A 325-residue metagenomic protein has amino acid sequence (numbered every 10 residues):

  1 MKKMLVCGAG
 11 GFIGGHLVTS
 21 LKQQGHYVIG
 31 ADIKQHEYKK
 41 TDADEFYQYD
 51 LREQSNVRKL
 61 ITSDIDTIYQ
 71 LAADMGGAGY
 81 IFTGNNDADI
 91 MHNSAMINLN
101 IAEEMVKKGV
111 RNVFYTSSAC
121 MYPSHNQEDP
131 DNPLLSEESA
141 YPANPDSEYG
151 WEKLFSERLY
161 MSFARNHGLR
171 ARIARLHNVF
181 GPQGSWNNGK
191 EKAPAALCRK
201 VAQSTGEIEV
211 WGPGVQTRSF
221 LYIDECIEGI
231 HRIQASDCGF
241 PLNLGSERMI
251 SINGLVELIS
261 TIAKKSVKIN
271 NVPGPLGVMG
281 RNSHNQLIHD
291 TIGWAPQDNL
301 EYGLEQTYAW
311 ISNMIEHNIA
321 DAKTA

Functional and structural regions predicted by a protein language model:
M4-Q24: N-terminal Rossmann NAD(P)H-binding glycine-rich loop of SDR-like oxidoreductase domains
S20, Q203-A325: C-terminal substrate-binding subdomain of Rossmann-fold SDR/epimerase-dehydratase oxidoreductases
H26-Q35: Conserved glycine-rich Rossmann-like NAD(P)H-binding loop of the short-chain dehydrogenase/reductase
D42-Q54: Rossmann-fold cofactor-recognition segment
L51-N93, S124: NAD(P)H-binding glycine-rich loop region in Rossmannoid oxidoreductase-like domains and their noncatalytic homologs
L99-D146, R172: Conserved Rossmann-fold NAD(P)-dependent oxidoreductase catalytic core, especially the SDR/UDP-sugar
H125-L134, R158-Q234, E247-M249, E257-I262: NAD(P)-dependent short-chain dehydrogenase/reductase
E148, E152: Active-site helix of classical SDR
